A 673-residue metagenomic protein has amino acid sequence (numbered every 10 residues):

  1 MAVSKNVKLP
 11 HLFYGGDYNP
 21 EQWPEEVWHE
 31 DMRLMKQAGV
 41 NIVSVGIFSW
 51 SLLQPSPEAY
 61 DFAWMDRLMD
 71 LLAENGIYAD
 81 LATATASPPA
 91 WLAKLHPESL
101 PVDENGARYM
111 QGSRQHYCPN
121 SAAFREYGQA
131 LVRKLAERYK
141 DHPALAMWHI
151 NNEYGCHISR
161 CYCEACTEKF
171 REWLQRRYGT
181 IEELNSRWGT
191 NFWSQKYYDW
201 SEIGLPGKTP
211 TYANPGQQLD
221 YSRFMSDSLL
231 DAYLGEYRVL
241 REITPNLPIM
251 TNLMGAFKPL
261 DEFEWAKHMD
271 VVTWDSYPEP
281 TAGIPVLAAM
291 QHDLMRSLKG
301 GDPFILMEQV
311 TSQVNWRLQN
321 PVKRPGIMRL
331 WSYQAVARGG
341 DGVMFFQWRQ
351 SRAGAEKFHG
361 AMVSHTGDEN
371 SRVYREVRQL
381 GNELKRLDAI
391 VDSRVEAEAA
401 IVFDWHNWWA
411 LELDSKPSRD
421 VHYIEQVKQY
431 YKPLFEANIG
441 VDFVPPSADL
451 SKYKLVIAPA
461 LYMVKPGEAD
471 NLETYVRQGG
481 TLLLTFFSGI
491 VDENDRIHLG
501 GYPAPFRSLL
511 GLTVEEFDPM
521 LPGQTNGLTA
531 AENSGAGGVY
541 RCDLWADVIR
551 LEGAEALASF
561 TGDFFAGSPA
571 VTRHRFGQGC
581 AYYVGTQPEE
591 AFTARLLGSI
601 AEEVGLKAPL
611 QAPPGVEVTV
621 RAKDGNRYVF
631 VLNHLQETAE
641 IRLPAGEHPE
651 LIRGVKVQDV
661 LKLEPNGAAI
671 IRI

Functional and structural regions predicted by a protein language model:
M1-S44, P55, D70-E74, A389-I390: N-terminal carbohydrate-binding accessory modules
P10-L12, G39-N41, A73-A79, D141-A146 (+6 more regions): Short, well-ordered coil/turn segments that N-cap beta-strands
Y14-W23, F48-A63, M110-Q129, Y154-I158 (+6 more regions): The substrate-binding groove and active-site-proximal loops of carbohydrate-active enzymes, especially glycoside
G16, M35, V43, L72 (+8 more regions): Conserved, mostly hydrophobic/aromatic
W23-Q37, G128-K134, M254-E264, R324-S332: Short, acidic/polar
E30-K36, S44-A107, E236-I243: Aromatic-lined substrate-binding rim segments of carbohydrate-active enzymes
N105-V271, D275-M290: Polysaccharide-binding and catalytic clefts of secreted carbohydrate-active enzymes
I203, N246, G255, A266 (+1 more regions): Carbohydrate-binding surfaces of carbohydrate-active enzymes
